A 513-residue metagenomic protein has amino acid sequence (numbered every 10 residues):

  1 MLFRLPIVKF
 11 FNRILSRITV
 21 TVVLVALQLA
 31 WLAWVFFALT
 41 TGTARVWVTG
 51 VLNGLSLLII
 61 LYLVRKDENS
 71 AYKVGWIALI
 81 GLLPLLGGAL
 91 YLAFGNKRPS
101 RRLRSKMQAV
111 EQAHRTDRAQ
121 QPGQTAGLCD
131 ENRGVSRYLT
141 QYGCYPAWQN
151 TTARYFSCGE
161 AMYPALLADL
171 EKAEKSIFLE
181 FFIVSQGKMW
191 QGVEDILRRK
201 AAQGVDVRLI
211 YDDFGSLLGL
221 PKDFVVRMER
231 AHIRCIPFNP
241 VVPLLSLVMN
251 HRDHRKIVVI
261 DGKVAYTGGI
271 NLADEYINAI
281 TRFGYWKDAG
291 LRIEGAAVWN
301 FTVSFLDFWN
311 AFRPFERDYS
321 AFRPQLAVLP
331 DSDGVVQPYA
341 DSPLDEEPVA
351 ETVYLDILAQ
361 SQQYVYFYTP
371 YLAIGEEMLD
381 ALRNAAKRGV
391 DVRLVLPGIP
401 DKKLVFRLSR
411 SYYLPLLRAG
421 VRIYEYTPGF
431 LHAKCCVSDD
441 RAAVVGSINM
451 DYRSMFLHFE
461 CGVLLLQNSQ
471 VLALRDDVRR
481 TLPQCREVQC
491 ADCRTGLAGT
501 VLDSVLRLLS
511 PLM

Functional and structural regions predicted by a protein language model:
M1-T352, D356, Q360, P400 (+6 more regions): N-terminal localization/anchoring segments of enzymes in phospholipid and broader phosphate metabolism
F182, P370-Y371, V405: Glycine- and other small-residue-rich loops at beta-strand/loop junctions that grip anionic moieties
V353-I357, E377-D391, L408-S411, L417: Exposed, interaction-prone extracellular/peripheral surfaces
S361, Y371-R393, P397, K402: Helical hairpin unit composed of two closely spaced alpha helices linked by a short loop
I423-T427: Active-site donor-binding acidic/aromatic loop of nucleotide-activated sugar and phosphosugar transferases involved
K434: Catalytic-core elements of nucleic-acid end-processing and repair enzymes
